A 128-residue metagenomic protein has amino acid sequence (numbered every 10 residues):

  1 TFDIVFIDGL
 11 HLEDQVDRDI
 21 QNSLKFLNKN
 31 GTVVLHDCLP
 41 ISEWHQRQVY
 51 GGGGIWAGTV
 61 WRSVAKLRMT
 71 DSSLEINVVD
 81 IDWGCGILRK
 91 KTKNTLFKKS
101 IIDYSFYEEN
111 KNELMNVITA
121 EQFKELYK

Functional and structural regions predicted by a protein language model:
T1-F6, L10-K128: A short alpha-helical cap/connector motif
